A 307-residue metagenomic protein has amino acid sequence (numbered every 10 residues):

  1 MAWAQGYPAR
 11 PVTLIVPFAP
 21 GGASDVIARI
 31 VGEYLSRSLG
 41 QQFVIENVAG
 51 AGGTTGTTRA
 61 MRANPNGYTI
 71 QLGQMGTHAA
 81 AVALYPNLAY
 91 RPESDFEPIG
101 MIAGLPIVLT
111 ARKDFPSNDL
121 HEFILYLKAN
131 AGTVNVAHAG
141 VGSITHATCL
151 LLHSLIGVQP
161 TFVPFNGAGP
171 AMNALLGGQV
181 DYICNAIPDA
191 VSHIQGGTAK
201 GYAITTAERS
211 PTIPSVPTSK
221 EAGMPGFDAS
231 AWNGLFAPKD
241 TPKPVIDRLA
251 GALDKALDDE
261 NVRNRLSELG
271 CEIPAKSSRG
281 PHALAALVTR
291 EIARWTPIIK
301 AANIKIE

Functional and structural regions predicted by a protein language model:
M1-W3, E260: C-terminal segment of classical bacterial N-terminal signal peptides
W3-S94, T133, G157-C184, H193 (+2 more regions): N-terminal (or domain-start) structured segment
A9-P11, K243-E307: An extracytoplasmic/periplasmic, membrane-proximal ligand-sensing/linker region
R29, E33, R37, T58 (+12 more regions): Solvent-exposed, polar/charged alpha-helical surfaces in well-ordered, non-transmembrane soluble domains, broadly
R62-Y68, A83-P170, S219, W232-R265: Hinge/capping helix and adjacent helix->loop/strand transition within the periplasmic-binding protein
G76-N87, L151-L155, D181-V216: A ligand-binding cleft/hinge motif common to bilobed small-molecule-binding domains
